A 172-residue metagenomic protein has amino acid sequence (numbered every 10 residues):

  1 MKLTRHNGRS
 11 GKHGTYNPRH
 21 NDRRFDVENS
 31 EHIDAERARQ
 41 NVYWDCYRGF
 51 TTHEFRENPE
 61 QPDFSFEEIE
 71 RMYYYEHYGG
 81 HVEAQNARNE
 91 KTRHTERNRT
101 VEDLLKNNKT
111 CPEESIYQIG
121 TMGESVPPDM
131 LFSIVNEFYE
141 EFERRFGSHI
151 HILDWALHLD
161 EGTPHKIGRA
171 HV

Functional and structural regions predicted by a protein language model:
M1-H171: N-terminal nicking endonuclease/strand-transfer module with a His-rich metal-binding environment and a catalytic Tyr
